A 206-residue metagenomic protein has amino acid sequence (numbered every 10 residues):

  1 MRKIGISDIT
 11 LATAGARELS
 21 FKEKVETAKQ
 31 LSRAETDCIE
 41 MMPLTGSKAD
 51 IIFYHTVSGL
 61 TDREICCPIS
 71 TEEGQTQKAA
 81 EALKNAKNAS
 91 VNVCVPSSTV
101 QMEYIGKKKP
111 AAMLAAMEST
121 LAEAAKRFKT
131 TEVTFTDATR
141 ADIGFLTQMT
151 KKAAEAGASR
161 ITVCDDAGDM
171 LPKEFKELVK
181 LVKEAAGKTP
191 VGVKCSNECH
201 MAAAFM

Functional and structural regions predicted by a protein language model:
M1: Conserved oxyanion/phosphate-binding beta-strand-loop segments in alpha/beta enzyme cores
I4-I6, A12-I39, Y54-L60, E73-T189 (+1 more regions): Alpha/beta enzyme core
L44: Metallocofactor- and cofactor-centric catalytic cores in central/energy metabolism, strongly enriched
I65-I69: A glycine-rich helix N-cap at a beta->alpha junction
T189-C195: A short, small-residue-rich loop immediately preceding and capping a beta-strand
S196-M206: Thiamine diphosphate
